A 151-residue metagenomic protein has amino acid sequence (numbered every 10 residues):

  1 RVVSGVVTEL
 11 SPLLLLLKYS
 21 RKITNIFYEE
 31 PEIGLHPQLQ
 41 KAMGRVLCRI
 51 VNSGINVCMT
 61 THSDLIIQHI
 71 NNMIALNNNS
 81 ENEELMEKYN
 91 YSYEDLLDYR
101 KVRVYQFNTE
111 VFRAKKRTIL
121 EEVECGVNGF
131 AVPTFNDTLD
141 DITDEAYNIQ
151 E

Functional and structural regions predicted by a protein language model:
R1-T143, Y147: Switch/communication elements of ASCE P-loop NTPase nucleotide-binding domains
Q150-E151: Conserved helicase/translocase motor-coupling segment
